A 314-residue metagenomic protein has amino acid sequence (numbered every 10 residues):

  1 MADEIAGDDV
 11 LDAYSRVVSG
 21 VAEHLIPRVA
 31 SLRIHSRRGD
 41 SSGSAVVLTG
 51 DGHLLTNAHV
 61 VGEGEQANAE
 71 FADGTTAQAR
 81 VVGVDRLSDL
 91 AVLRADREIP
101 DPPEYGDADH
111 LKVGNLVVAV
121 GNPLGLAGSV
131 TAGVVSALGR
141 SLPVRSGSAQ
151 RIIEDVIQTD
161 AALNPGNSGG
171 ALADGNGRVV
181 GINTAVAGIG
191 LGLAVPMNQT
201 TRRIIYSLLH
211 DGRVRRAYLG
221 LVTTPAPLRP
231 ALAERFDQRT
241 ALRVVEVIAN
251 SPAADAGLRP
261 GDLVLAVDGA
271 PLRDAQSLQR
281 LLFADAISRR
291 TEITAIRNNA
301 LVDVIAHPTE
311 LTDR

Functional and structural regions predicted by a protein language model:
A2-A233, Q238-T240, F283, N299 (+1 more regions): Serine-dependent protease modules
V81, V135, V244-V247, V264: A structural signal for short, hydrophobic beta-strand segments that form beta-sheets in beta-rich/all-beta domains
E98-P102, L242-I248, L272-A275: Short, structured beta-strand/loop micro-motifs enriched in basic residues and often containing a Trp
A108, N198, N250-P252, A275: Residues at or immediately preceding the N-termini of alpha-helices
S168-A171, P227-R235, I248-A266, L281: PDZ/PDZ-like domain micro-motif
Y206-R213, R243, D255-R259, L265-P271 (+1 more regions): PDZ-domain C-terminal substructure recognizer with occasional recognition of PDZ-binding tails
